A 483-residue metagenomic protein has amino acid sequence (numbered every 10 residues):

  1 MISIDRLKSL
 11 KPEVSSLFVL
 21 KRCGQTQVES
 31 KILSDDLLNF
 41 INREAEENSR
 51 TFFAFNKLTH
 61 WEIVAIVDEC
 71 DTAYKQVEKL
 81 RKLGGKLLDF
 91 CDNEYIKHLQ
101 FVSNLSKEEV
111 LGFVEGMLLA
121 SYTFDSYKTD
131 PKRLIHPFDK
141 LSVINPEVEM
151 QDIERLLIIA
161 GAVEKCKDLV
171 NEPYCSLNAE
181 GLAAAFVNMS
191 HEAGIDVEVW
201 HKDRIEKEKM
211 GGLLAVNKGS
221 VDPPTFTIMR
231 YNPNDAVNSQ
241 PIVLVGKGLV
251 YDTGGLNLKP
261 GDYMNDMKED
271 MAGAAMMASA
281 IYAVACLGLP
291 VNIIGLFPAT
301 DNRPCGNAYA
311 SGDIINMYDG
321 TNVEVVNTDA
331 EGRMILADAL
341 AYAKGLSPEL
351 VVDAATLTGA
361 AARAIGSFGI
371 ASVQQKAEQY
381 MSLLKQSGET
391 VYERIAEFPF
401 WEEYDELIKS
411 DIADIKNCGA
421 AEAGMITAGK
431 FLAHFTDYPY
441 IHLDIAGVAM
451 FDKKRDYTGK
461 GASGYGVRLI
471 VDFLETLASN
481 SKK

Functional and structural regions predicted by a protein language model:
M1-D5, A73, A183-K483: A generic structural signal for tightly packed, nonpolar segments enriched in small/aliphatic residues
M1-G248: Short amphipathic alpha-helical segment within the helicase RecA-like ATPase core that mediates nucleic-acid
